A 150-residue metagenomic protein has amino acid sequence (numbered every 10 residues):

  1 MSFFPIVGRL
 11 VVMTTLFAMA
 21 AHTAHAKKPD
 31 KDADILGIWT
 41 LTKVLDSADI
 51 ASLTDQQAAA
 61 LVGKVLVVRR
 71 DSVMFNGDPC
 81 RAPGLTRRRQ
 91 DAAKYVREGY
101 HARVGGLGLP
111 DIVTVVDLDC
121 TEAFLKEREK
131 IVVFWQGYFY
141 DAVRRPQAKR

Functional and structural regions predicted by a protein language model:
M1-V12: Bacterial N-terminal signal peptides that target proteins for export
F17-H25: C-terminal segment of classical bacterial N-terminal signal peptides
A26-T40: N-terminal helix-cap/turn-to-beta initiation motif at the start of protein domains
K27, A148-R150: Short, solvent-exposed mixed-charge patches
A33, A60, V67, L125-K126: Residue-level signal for WD-repeat beta-propeller blades
I38-F75: Short, solvent-exposed loop/hinge segments that bridge or flank secondary-structure elements
L45-S47, V68-A123: Contiguous, well-ordered beta-strand patches that form the walls/edges of small beta-barrel/beta-sandwich domains
T121-V143: Short, exposed beta-strand-loop hairpins at the edges of beta-sheets in extracellular/periplasmic proteins
